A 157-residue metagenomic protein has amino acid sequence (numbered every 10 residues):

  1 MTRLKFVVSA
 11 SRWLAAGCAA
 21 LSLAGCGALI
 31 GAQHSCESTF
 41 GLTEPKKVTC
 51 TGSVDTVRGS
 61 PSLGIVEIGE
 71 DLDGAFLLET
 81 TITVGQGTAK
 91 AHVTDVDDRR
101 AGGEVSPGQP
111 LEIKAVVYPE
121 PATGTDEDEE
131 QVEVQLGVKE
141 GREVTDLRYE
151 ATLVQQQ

Functional and structural regions predicted by a protein language model:
T2-L14: Bacterial N-terminal signal peptides that target proteins for export
S22-G25: C-terminal motif of bacterial Sec signal peptides marking the signal peptidase cleavage site
G27-I68: Transition segment at domain starts
E67, P107-E127: Beta-sandwich interaction modules
E70-L77: Extended extracellular/luminal ectodomain segments enriched in beta-structured repeat modules
T83-T88, R142: Short proline/glycine-enriched turn/loop motifs at strand-loop junctions of beta-rich domains
Q86-A101: Short, surface-exposed beta-strand/strand-loop-strand elements in extracellular ectodomains
E140-L153: Edge beta-strands of jelly-roll/beta-sandwich modules across compartments, strongly enriched in secreted/luminal
